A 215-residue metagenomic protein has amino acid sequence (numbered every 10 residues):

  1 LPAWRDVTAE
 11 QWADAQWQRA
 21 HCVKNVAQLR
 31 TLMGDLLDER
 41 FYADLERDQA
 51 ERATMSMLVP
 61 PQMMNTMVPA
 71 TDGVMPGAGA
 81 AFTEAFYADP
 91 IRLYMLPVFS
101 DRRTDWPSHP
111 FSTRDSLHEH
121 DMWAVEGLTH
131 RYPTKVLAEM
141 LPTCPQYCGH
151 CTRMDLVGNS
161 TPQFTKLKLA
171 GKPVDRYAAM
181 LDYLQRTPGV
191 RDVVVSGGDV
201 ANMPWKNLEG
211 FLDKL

Functional and structural regions predicted by a protein language model:
L1-H130: Flexible, acidic/Gly-rich N-terminal and inter-domain linker regions that tether and position cofactor-handling modules
M63, C144, C148: Conserved, mostly hydrophobic/aromatic
T104-E139, H150-L215: Conserved Radical SAM active-site core
